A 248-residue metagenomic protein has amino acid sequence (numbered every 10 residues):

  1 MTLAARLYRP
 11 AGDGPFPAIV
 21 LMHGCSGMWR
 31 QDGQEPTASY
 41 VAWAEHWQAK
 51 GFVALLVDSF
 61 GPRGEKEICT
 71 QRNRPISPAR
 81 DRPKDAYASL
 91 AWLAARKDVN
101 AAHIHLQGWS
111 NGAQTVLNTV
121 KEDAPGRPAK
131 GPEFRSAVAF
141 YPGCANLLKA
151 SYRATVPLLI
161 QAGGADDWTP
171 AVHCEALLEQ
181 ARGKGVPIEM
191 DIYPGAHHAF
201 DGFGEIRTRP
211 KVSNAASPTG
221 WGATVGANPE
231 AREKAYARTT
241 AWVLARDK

Functional and structural regions predicted by a protein language model:
M1-G14: N-terminal cap/lid segment of alpha/beta-hydrolase-fold proteins
L3, A18-A95, G204-V225: Serine-hydrolase catalytic machinery in alpha/beta-hydrolase-like enzymes
P17-I19, R135, P157: Alpha/beta-hydrolase fold active-site loops
G27-M28, H46, S77-T155: Primarily recognizes the serine-hydrolase "nucleophile elbow" in alpha/beta-hydrolase and SGNH/GDSL folds
A154, L159-A162: Short beta-strand/loop motif that positions the catalytic acidic residue of the alpha/beta-hydrolase fold
A165-T169, H198-A199: Acidic catalytic loop of the alpha/beta-hydrolase fold
P170-Q180, E205: Short alpha-helix in the alpha/beta-hydrolase fold that links the catalytic acid
P187-K248: C-terminal catalytic histidine-bearing segment of alpha/beta-hydrolase fold enzymes
